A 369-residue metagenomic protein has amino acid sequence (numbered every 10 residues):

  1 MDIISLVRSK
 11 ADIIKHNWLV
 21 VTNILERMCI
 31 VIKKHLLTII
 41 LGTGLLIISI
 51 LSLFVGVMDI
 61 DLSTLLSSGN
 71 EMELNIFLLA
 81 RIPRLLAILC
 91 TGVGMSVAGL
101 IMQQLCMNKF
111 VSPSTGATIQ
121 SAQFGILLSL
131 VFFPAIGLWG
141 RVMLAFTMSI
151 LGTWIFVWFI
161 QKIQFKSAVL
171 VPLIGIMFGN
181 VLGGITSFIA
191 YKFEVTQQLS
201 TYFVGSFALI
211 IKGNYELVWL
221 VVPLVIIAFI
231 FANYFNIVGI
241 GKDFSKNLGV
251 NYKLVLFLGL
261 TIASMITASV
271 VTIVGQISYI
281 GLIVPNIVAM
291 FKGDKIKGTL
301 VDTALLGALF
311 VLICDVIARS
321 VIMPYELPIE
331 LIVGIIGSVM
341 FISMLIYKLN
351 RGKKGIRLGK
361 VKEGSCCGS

Functional and structural regions predicted by a protein language model:
I4-S5, I14-K15, L25: Residues marking helix boundaries in flexible regions
R8, N23-S369: Alpha-helical transmembrane segments in inner-membrane proteins
